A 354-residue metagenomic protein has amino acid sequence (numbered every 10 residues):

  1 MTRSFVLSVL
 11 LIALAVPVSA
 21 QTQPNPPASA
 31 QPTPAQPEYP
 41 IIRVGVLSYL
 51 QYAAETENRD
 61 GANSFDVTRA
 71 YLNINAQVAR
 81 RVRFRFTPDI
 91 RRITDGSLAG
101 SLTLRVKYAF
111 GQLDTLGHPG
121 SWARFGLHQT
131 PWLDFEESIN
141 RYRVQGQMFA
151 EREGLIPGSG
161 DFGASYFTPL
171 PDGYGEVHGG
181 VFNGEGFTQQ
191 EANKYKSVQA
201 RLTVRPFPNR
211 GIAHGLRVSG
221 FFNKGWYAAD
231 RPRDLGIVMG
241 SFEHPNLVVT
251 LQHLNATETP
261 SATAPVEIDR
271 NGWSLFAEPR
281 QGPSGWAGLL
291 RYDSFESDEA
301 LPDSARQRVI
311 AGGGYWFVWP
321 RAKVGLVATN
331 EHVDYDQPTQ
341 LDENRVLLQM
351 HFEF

Functional and structural regions predicted by a protein language model:
M1-Q31: Cleavable N-terminal export/targeting peptides
S4, T22-P24, P32, V44 (+3 more regions): Positively charged, low-complexity intrinsically disordered regions
A20-T22, A30, A35, L50 (+2 more regions): Intrinsically disordered, low-complexity regions enriched in polar/acidic and amide residues
Q23-N25, T33, E38, T168 (+3 more regions): Compositionally biased, intrinsically disordered low-complexity segments enriched in polar/proline residues
A30-F187, A192-Q199, T203-I212, F276-L289 (+1 more regions): Outer membrane beta-barrel
Y49, T56-D60, A79, R85 (+6 more regions): Outer-membrane beta-barrel pore domains
